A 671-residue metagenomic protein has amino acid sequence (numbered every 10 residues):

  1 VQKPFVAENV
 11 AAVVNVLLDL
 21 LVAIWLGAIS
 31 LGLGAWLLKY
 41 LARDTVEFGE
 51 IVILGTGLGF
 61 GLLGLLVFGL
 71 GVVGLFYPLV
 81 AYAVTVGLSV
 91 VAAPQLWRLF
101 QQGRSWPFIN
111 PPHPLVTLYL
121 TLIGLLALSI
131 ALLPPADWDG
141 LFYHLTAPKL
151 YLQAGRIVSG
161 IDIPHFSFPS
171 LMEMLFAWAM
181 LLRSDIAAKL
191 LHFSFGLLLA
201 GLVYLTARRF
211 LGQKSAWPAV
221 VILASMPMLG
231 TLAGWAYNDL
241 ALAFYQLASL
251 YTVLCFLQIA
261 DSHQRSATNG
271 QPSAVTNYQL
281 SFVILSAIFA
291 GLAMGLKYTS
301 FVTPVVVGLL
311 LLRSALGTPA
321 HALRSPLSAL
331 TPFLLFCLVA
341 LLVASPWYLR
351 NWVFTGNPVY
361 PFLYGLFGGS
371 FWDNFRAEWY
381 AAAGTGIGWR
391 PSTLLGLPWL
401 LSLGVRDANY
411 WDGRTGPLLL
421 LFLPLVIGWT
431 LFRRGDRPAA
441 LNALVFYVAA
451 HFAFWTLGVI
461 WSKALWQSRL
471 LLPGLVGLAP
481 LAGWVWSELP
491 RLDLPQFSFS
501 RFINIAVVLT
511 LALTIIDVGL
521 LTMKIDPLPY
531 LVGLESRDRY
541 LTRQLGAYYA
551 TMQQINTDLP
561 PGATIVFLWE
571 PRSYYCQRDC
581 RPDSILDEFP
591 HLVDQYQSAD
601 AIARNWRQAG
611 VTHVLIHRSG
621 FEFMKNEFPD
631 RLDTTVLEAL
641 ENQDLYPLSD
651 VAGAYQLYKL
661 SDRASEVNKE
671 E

Functional and structural regions predicted by a protein language model:
V1-F108, I602-A603: Membrane-embedded, hydrophobic transmembrane alpha-helices
G55-G64, Y119-G124, L191-L257, F282-M294 (+5 more regions): Membrane-embedded helix bundles of polyisoprenyl
L115-T121, Q279-L280, I284-I288, P304 (+4 more regions): Signature aromatic-anchored transmembrane alpha helix within multi-pass, membrane-resident enzymes that catalyze glycan
P135-T146, I503-Q554, E570-S573: Membrane-proximal, lumen/periplasm-facing interface regions of secretory-pathway glyco- and lipid-modifying enzymes
H144, K149, D239-L242, A293-V302 (+3 more regions): Hydrophobic/aromatic-rich transmembrane helices and adjacent perimembrane loops
A260-R265, V275-N277, T303-V339, Y348: Perimembrane helix-loop-helix junctions
G396-L441, F452: Hydrophobic, aromatic-rich transmembrane alpha-helices and their immediate juxtamembrane boundary segments
T542-I585, H613-F621, Y658: Short periplasmic/luminal acceptor-recognition loop of GT-C membrane glycosyltransferases, typified by
